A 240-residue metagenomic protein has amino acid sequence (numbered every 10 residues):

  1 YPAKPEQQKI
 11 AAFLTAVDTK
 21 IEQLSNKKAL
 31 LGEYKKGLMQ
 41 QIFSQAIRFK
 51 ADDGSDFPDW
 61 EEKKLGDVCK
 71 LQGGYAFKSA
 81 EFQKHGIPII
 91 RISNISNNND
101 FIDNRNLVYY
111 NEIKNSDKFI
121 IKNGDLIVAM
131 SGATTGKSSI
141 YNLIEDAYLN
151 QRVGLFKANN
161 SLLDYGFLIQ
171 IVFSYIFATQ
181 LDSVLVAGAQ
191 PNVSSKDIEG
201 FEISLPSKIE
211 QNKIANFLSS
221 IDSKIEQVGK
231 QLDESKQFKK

Functional and structural regions predicted by a protein language model:
Y1-P5, A147-G154, L163-Y165, V186-I209: A short glycine-rich beta-alpha junction/loop motif
K9, A16-E62, K230-K240: Short amphipathic coiled-coil heptad-repeat segments
A51-G74, G200, S204-L205: Non-catalytic DNA-recognition/assembly elements of restriction-modification systems
G54, A76-F77, K114-N115, A187 (+1 more regions): Short, solvent-exposed loop/turn positions at domain surfaces that link secondary-structure elements or cap domain
G66-S79, S93-N123: Sequence-specific dsDNA recognition surfaces
A76, S96-V108, L126-N150, G166-Q170 (+1 more regions): Short, ligand-facing micro-motifs at secondary-structure edges
V128-A129, N216, S220: A generic structural signal for residues embedded in beta-strands
